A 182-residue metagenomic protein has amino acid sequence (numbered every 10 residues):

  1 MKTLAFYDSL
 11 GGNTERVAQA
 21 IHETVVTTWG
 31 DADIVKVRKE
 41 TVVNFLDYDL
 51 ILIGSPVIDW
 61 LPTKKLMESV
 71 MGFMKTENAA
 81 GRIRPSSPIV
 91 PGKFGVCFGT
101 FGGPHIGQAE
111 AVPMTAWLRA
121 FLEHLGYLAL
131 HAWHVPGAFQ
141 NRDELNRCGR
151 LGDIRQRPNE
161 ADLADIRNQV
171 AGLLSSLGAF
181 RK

Functional and structural regions predicted by a protein language model:
K2-W29: N-terminal beta1-alpha1 ligand-phosphate binding loop
T3, T24-D33, L50-K182: FMN-binding flavodoxin-like domain, especially the glycine-rich phosphate-binding loop
D8, V37, T100-G102: Cofactor-binding loop segments of dinucleotide-utilizing enzymes, especially the Rossmann-like FAD- and NAD(P)+-binding
K39-V42: Short acidic active-site motifs
F45-L46: A short, aliphatic-rich alpha-helical micro-motif
